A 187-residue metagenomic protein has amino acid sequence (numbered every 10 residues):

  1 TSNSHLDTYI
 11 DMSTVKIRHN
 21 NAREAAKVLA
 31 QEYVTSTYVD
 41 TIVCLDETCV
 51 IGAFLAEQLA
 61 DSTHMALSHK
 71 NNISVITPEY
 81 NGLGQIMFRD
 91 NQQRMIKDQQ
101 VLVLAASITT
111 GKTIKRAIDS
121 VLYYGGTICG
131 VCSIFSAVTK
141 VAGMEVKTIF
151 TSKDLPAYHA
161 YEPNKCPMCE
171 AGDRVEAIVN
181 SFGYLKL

Functional and structural regions predicted by a protein language model:
T1-Y38, S181-L187: Active-site-facing substrate-recognition patch
Y33, L59-T63, V121, G125: Active-site catalytic pocket residues across diverse enzymes, especially alpha/beta-hydrolases
T37, M65-K70, G125-G126: Short helix-terminating capping/connector loops at secondary-structure junctions
T37-T48: Short glycine-rich phosphate-binding loop at a beta-alpha junction
D40, Q99, C129: Conserved acidic residues
C44, V103-L104: Hydrophobic Val/Ile/Leu positions in short beta-strands of Rossmann-like dinucleotide-binding domains
C49-L102, T109-T113: Short, glycine/charge-rich flexible loops or terminal/linker lids adjacent to PRPP-binding catalytic cores
I118-L187: PRPP-dependent phosphoribosyltransferase catalytic core
